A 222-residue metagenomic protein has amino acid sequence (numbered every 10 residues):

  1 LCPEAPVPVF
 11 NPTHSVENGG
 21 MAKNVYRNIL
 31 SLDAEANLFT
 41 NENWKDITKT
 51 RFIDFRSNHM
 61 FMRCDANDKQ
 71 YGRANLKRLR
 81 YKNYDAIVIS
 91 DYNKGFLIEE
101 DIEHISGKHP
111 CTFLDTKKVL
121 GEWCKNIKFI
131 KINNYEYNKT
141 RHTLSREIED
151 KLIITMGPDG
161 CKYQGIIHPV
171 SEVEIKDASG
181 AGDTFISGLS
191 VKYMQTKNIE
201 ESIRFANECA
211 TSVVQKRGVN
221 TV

Functional and structural regions predicted by a protein language model:
L1-I89, E99-E103: Conserved N-terminal subdomain of the carbohydrate kinase-like
F39-N41, D115, N133, T155: Generic beta-sheet signal
R63-D65, A86-S90, F113, K131 (+1 more regions): Structural motif
D68, N83, E100-N126, K139-V222: Conserved phosphate-binding/catalytic region of the ribokinase-like
K128-N134: A short beta-strand/loop micro-motif in the catalytic core of glycosyltransferases that engages the nucleotide-sugar
